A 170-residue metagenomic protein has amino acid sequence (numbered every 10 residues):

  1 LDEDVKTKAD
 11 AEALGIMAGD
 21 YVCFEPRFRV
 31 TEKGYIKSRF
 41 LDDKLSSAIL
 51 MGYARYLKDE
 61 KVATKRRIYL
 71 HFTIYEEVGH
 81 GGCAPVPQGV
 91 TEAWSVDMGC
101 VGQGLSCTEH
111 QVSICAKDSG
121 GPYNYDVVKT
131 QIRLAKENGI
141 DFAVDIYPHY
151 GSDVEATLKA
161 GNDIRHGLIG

Functional and structural regions predicted by a protein language model:
L1-G170: N-terminal hydrophobic/helix-forming segments and targeting peptides
